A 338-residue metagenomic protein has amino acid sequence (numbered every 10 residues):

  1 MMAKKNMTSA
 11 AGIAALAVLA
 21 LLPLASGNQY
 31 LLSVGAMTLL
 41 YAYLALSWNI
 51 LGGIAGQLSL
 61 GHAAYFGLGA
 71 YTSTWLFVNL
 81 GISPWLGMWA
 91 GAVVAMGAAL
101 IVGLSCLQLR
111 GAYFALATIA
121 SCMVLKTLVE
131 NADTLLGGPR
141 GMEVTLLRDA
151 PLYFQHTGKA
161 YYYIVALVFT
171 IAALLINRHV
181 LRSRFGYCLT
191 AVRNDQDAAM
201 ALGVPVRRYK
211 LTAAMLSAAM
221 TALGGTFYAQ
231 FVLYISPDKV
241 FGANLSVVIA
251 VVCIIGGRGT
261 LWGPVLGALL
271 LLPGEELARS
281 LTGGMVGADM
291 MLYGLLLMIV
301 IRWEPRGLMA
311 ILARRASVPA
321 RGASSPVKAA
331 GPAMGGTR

Functional and structural regions predicted by a protein language model:
M1-R338: Transmembrane alpha-helices and adjacent helix-loop boundaries
